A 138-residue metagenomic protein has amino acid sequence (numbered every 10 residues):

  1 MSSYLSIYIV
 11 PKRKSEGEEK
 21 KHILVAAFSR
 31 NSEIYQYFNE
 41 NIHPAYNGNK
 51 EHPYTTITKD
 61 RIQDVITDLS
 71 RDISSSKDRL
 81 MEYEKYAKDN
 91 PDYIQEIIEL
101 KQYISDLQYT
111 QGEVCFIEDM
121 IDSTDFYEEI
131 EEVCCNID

Functional and structural regions predicted by a protein language model:
M1-D138: Acidic (Asp/Glu-rich) sequence patches and key acidic residues that form negatively charged surfaces used
